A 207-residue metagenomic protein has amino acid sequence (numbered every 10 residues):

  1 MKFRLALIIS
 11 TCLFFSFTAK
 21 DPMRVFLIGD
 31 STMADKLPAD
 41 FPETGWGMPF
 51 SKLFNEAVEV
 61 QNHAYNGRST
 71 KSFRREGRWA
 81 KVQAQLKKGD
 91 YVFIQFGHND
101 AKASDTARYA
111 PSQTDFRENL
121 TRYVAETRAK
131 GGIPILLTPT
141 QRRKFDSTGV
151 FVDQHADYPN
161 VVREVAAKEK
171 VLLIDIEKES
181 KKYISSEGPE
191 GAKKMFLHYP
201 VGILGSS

Functional and structural regions predicted by a protein language model:
F3-P22: Bacterial Sec-dependent signal peptides at the C-terminal "C-region" and cleavage site
C12-F14, D40, R143: Alpha-helical transmembrane segments and their juxtamembrane interfaces
T18-Y65, A80-V92: Serine-esterase "nucleophile elbow" of acetyl-processing enzymes
K20-D21, G77-S207: Alpha-helical cap/lid subdomain in secreted, periplasmic, or secretory-pathway luminal O-acyl-processing enzymes
S31, T44, M48, K71 (+3 more regions): Flexible, active-site-adjacent loop/turn segments at secondary-structure boundaries
A34, N55, N66, R74 (+2 more regions): Generic, ordered loop/turn and secondary-structure boundary motif
A34-T44, A64-F73, K102-P111: Acidic/histidine-rich helix-loop elements that form or flank divalent-metal/phosphate-binding sites at the catalytic
